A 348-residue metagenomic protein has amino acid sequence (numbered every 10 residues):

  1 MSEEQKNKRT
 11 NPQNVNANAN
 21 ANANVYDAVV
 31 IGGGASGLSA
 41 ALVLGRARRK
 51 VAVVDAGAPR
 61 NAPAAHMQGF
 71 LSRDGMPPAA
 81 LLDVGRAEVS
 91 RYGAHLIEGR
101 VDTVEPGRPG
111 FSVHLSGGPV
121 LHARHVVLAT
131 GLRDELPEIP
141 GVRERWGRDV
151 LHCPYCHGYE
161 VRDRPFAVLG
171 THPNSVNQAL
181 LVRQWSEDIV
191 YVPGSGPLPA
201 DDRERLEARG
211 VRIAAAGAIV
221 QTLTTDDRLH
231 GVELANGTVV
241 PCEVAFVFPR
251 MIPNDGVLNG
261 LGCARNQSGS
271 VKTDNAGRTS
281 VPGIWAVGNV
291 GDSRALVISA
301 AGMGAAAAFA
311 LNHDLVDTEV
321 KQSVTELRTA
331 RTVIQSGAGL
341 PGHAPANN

Functional and structural regions predicted by a protein language model:
E3, N16, E138, E144-E160 (+2 more regions): FAD-site-proximal beta/loop scaffold in flavoenzymes
Q5, D83-L115, V120-A123, Q184-K272 (+1 more regions): A Rossmann-like FAD-binding core segment of flavoenzymes
Q5-V25: Compositionally biased, intrinsically disordered low-complexity segments enriched for polar/charged residues
N7, E135-L180: Glycine-rich dinucleotide-binding loop and its adjacent helix/turn
R9, Y26-A80, R164-P165, G170 (+1 more regions): Beta1-alpha1 glycine-rich phosphate/pyrophosphate-binding loop at the start of Rossmann-like nucleotide-binding domains
A41-L42, V176-L180, V287-G337, H343: A conserved FAD-binding loop/helix module that cradles the flavin
R46, K50-A52, A56-A58, A65-Y92 (+2 more regions): N-terminal glycine-rich dinucleotide-binding loop that anchors FAD/FMN and/or NAD(P) in oxidoreductases
